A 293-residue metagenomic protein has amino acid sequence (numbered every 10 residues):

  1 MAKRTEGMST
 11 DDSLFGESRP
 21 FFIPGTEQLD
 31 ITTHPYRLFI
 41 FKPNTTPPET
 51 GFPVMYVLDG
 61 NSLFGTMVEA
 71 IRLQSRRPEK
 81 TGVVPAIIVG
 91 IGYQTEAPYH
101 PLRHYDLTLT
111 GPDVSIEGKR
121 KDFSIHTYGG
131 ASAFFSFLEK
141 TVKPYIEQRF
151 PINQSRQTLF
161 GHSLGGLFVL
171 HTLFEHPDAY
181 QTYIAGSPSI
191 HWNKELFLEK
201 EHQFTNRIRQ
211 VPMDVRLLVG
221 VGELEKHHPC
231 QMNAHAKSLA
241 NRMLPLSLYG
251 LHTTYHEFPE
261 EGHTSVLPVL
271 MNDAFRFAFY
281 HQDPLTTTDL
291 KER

Functional and structural regions predicted by a protein language model:
A2-R293: Non-catalytic cap/lid and distal C-terminal segments of serine-dependent acyl enzymes
